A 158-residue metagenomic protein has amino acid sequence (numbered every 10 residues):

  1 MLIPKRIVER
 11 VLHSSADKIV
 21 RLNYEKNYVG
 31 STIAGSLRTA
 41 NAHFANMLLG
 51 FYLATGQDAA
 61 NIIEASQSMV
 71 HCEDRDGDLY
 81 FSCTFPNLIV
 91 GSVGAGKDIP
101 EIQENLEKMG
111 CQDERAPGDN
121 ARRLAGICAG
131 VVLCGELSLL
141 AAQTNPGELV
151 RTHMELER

Functional and structural regions predicted by a protein language model:
M1-D98: Glycine-rich anion/phosphate-binding loop at the beta-strand->alpha-helix junction
Y80-R158: Internal helix-turn-beta structural module
